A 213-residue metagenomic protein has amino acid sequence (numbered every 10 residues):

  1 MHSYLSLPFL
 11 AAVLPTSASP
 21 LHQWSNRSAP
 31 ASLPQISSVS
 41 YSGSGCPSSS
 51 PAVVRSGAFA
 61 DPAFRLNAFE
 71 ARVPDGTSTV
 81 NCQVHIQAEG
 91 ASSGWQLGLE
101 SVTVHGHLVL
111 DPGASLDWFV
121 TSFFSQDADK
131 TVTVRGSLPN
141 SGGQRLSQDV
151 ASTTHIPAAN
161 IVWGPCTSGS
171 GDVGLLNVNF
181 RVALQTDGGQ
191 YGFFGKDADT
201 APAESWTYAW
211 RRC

Functional and structural regions predicted by a protein language model:
M1-H22: Fungal secretory targeting signals
S19-P74: N-terminal leader/pro-regions and domain N-caps
D61-A71, T103-H105, N179-L184: Generic short beta-strand segments
G76-A128: Extracellular-facing segments of soluble proteins and assemblies that are Gly/Ser/Thr-biased and enriched in aromatics
V84-Q96, G164-S170, A209-R211: Extracellular and analogous surface-interaction loops
L110-G164: Short helix-loop boundary/capping segments
G164-G189: Internal, hydrophobic beta-strand segments that form the core of beta-sheet-rich folds
R181-C213: Proprotein-processing/basic-patch segments
